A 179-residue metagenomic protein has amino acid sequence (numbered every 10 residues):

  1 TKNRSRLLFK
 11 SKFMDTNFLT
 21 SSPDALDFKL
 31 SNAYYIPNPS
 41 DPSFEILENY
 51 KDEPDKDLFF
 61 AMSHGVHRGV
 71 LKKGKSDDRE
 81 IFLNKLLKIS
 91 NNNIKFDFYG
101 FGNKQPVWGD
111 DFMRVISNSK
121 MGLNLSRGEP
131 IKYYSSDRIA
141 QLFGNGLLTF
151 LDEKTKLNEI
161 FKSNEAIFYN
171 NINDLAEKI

Functional and structural regions predicted by a protein language model:
K2-N164, F168: Nucleotide-sugar donor-binding catalytic core of glycosyltransferases
N171-I179: C-terminal "capping" alpha-helix adjacent to the active site of nucleotide-linked donor transferases in cell-envelope
